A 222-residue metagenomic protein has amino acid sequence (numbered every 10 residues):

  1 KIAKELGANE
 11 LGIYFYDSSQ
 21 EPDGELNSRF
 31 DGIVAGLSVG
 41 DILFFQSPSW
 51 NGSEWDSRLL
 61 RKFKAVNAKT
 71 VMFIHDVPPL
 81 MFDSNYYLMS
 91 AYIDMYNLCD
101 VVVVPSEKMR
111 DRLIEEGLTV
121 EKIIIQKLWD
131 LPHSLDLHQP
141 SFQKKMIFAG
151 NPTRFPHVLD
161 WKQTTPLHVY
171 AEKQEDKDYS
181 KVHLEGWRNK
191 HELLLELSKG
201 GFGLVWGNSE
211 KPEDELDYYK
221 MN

Functional and structural regions predicted by a protein language model:
K1-D17: N-terminal subdomain of nucleotide-sugar transferases
G7, V39-D41, N67, L98-D100 (+3 more regions): Short, well-ordered alpha-helix to beta-strand connector turns
F15, F45-W50, P105-E107, F148-T153 (+2 more regions): Structural motif
Q20-D111: Extended catalytic core of nucleotide-activated donor transferases of GT-like folds
S57-N67, H168-V169, E215-N222: A short, gly/pro- and small-residue-rich
D100-I114, L118-D136: Donor nucleotide-sugar binding/catalytic pocket of nucleotide-sugar-dependent glycosyltransferases
L131-L193: Conserved catalytic-core segment of nucleotide-activated headgroup transferases in glycan assembly
K190-H191, L195-N222: Nucleotide-sugar-dependent
